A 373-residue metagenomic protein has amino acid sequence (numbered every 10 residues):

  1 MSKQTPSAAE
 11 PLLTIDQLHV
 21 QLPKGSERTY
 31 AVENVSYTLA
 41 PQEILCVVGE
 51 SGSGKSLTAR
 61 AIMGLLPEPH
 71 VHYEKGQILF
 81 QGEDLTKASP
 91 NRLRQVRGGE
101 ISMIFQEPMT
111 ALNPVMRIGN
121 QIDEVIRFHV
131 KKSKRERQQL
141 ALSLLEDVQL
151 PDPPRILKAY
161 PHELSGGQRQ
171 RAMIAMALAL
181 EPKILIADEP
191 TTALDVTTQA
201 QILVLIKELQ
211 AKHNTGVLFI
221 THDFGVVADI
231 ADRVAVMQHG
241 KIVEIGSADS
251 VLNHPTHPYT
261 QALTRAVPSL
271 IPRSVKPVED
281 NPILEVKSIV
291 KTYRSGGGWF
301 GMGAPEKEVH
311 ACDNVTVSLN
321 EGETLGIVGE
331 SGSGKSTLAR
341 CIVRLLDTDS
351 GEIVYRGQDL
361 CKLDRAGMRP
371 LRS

Functional and structural regions predicted by a protein language model:
L13, V32, V96, L284 (+2 more regions): Conserved structural motif at the start of ABC-family nucleotide-binding domains
M63, V343: Helix-to-loop junction immediately C-terminal to a conserved catalytic motif
V71-H72, L85-S102, F128, S250-P255 (+2 more regions): ABC ATPase NBD coupling module
H72-D84, G351-D359: Conserved ABC transporter NBD signature motif
A179-K183: A short, proline-enriched helix->beta-strand linker immediately N-terminal to the Walker B motif in ABC-type P-loop
R233, I245: Short, glycine/charged-rich "phosphate-handling" switch motifs in NTP-dependent and phosphotransfer domains
